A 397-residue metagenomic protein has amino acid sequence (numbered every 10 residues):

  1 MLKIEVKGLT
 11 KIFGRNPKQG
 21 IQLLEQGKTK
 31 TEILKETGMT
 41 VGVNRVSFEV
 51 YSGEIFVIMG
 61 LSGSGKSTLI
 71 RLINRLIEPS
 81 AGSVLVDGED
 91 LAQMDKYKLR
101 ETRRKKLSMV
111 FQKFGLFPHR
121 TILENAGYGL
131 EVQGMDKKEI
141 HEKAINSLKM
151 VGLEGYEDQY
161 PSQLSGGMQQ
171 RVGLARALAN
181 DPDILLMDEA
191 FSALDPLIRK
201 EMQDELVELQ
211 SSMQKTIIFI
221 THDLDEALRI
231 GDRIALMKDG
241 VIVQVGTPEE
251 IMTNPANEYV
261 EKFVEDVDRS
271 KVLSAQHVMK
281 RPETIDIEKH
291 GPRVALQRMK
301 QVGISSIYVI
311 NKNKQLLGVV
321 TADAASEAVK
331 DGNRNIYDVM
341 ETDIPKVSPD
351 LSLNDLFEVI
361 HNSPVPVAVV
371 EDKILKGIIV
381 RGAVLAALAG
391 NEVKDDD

Functional and structural regions predicted by a protein language model:
Q22-E32, D87-D90, G127, E131 (+1 more regions): Conserved ABC ATPase "signature" region
N74: Helix-to-loop junction immediately C-terminal to a conserved catalytic motif
R104, Q159-S162, N180: Conserved signature/switch motifs of ABC ATPase nucleotide-binding domains
R120-G127: Short coil-to-helix segment of the ABC ATPase nucleotide-binding domain corresponding to the Q-loop/switch region
L174, L185: Hydrophobic anchor residue at the start of the ABC signature
V245-G246, N254, V319, I378: ABC ATPase "signature
I285-S305, V309-N313, S326-G332, P345-D372 (+1 more regions): The conserved cystathionine-beta-synthase
